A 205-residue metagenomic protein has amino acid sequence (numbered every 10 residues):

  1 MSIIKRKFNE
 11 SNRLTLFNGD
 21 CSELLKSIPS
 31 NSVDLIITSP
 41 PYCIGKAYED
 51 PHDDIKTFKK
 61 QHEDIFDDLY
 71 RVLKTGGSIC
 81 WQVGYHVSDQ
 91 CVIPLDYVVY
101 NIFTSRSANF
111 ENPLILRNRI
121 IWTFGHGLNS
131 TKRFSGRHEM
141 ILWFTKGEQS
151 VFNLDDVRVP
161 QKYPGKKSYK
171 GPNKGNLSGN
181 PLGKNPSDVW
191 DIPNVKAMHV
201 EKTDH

Functional and structural regions predicted by a protein language model:
S2-H205: Core catalytic lobe of class I
